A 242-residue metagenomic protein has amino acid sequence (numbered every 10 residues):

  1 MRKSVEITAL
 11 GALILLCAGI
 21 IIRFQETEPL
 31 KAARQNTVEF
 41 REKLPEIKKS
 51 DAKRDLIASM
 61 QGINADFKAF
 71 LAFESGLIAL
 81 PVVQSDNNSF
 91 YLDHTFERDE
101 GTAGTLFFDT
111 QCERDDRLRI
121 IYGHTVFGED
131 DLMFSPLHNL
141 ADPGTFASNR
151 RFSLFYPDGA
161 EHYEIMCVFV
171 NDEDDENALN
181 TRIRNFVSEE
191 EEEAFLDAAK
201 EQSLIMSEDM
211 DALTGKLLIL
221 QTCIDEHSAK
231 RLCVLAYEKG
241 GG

Functional and structural regions predicted by a protein language model:
M1-L13: N-terminal Sec-pathway targeting helices
C17-G242: Solvent-exposed, non-transmembrane regions of membrane-associated and secreted proteins
